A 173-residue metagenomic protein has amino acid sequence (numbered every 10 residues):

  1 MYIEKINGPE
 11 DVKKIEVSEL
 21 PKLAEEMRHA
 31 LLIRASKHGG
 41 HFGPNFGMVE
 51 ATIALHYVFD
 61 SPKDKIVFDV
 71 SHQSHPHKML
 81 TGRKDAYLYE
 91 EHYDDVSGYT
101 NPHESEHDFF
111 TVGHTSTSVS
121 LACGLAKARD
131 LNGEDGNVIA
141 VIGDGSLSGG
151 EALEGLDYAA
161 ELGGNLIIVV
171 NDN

Functional and structural regions predicted by a protein language model:
M1-R34: Cofactor-/ligand-binding subdomain signature composed of acidic, glycine-rich, tryptophan-containing flexible loops
G8-K13, L32-G40, E104-T111: Glycine- and acidic
D11, D144, D172: Acidic active-site catalytic centers that drive phospho-/nucleotidyl reactions and related ester hydrolyses
E19, M27-R34, H38, F42 (+2 more regions): Short secondary-structure junctions and interdomain/linker hinges
H41-L162: Cofactor-binding active-site loop characterized by glycine-rich and histidine/acidic residues
A160-N173: Catalytic or ion-translocation cores adjacent to nucleophile or general acid/base/metal-coordination motifs in diverse
